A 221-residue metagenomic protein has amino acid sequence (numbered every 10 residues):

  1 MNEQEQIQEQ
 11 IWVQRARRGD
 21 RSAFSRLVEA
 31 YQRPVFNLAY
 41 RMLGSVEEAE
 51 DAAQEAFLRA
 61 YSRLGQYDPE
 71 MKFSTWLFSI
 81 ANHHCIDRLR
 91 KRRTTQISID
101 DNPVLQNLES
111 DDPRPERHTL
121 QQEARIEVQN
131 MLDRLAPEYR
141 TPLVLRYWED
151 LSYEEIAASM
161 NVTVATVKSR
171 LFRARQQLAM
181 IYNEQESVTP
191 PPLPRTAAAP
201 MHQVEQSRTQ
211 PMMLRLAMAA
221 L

Functional and structural regions predicted by a protein language model:
N2-E3, R15-R26, F36-E55, V164: Short, charged helix-capping/linker segments at alpha-helix termini
E5-Q6, T95-Q121, A198-M201, M212: Internal acidic/polar
R17-R18, G44-S45, F57-K72, K91-R93: Sigma70-family region 2
V28-V46, R63, L132, E184: Amphipathic, Lys/Arg- and hydrophobic-enriched alpha-helical face
N37, D51-L58, M71-H83: Structural recognition of an alpha-helix C-terminal capping motif at a helix-to-coil junction
E47, I126, N130-T141, L145-T166 (+1 more regions): Helix-turn-helix DNA-binding module
G65-P69, S79-I99, P113, Q121 (+2 more regions): Arg/Lys-rich amphipathic alpha helix in sigma70-family domain 2
R90-R93, L135, R140, R175-P192: Short, Lys/Arg-enriched C-terminal cap helix and immediately downstream tail that follows
